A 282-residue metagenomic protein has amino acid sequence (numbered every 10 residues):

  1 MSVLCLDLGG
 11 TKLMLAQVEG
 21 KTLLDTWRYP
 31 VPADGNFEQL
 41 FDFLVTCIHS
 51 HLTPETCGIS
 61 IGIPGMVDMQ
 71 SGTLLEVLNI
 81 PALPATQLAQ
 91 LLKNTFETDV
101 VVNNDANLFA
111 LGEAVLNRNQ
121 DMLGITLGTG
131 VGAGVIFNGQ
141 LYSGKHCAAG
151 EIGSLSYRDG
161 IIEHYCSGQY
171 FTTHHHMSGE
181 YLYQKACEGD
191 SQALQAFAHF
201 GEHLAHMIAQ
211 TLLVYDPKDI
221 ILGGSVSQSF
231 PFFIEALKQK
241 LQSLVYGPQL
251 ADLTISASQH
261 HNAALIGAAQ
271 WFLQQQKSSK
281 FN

Functional and structural regions predicted by a protein language model:
M1-G58, M69-S71, L92-T98, E113-L123 (+1 more regions): ATP-binding/phosphotransfer module of carbohydrate and carboxylate kinases, centering on a glycine-rich
D7, S60-P64, N103, G124-G130: Short beta-strand segments
E19, I63, Q70, F137-N138: A cytosolic small-molecule/anion-sensing beta-strand core signal
W27-Y29, L78, K145: Short hydrophobic alpha-helix segments
V31-A33, A82, A149-E151: A short acidic/small-residue loop/turn micro-motif
G58, G62-T73, V77-L78: Gly/Ser/Thr-rich active-site cleft segment
E76-P81, V100-E113, I125: Glycine/small-residue-rich loop that forms an oxyanion/phosphate-binding "nest" at active or ligand-binding sites
Q120-Q169: Glycine-rich phosphate-binding loop of actin/hexokinase-like ATP-binding domains
